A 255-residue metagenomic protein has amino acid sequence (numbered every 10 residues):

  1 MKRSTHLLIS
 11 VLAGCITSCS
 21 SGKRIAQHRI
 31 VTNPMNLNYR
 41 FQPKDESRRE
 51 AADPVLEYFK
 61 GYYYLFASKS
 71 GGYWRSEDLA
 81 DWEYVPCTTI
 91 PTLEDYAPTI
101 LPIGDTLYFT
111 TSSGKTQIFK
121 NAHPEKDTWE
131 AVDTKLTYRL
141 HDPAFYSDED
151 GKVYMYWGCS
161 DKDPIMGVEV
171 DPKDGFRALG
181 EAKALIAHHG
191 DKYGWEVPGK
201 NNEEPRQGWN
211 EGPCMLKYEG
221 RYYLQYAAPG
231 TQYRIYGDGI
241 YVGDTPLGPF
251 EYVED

Functional and structural regions predicted by a protein language model:
M1-K23: Bacterial Sec-dependent N-terminal signal peptides
C19-D255: Carbohydrate-active catalytic/glycan-binding domains of CAZyme proteins, especially the secreted or lumenal ectodomains
